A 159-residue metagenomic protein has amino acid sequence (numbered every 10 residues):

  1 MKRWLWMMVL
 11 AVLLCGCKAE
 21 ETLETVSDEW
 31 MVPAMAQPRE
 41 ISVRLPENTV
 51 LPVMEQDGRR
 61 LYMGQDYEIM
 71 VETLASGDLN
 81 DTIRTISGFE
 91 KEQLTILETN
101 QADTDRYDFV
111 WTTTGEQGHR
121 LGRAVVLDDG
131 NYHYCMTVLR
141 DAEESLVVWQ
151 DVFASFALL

Functional and structural regions predicted by a protein language model:
M1-W4: Positively charged n-region of N-terminal signal peptides that target proteins for export
L13-G16: C-terminal motif of bacterial Sec signal peptides marking the signal peptidase cleavage site
K18-E21: Bacterial signal peptide processing site
S27-P33, Q56-R59, A102-T112: Short, hydrophobic/aromatic-rich segments at coil-to-beta transitions
P33, V50-P52, W111-T113, F153-A154: Acidic/histidine-enriched, beta-strand-rich ligand/metal-binding domains
P38-R84, T114-G115: Secretory pathway targeting signatures of secreted, lumenal, and periplasmic proteins
E47-T49, C135-L159: Surface-exposed amphipathic alpha-helical segments
S87-H133, L139: Signature of long, low-cysteine stretches enriched in small and polar/charged residues
